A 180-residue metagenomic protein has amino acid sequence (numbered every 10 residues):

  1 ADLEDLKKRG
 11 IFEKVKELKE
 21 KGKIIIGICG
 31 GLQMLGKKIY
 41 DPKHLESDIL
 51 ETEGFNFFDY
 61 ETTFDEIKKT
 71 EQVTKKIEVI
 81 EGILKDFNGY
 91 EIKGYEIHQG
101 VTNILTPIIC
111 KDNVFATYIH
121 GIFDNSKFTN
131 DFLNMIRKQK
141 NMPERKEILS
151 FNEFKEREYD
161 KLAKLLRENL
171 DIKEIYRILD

Functional and structural regions predicted by a protein language model:
A1-I83, I92: Cysteine-nucleophile active-site neighborhood
A1-K7, G27, G89, D124 (+1 more regions): Catalytic cores of large soluble enzymes that bind and process phosphate-bearing ligands
I11-K14, K19-I24, G30, Y40 (+7 more regions): Hydrophobic alpha-helix feature that most strongly marks membrane-spanning transmembrane helices and their immediate
L35-G36, F64-I67, T102-T106, N125-S126: Short acidic/glycine-rich loop or secondary-structure boundary segments that cap or lie
E61-D65, G100, M135, Q139: Phosphate/oxyanion-binding loops and surfaces in catalytic or ligand/nucleic-acid-binding neighborhoods
K68-E71, F87, M142-L149: Interdomain boundary/hinge elements
E78-D112, I119: Catalytic beta-strand/loop cores that center a nucleophilic Ser/Cys/Thr and support acyl-enzyme chemistry
I109-D180: Acyltransferase
